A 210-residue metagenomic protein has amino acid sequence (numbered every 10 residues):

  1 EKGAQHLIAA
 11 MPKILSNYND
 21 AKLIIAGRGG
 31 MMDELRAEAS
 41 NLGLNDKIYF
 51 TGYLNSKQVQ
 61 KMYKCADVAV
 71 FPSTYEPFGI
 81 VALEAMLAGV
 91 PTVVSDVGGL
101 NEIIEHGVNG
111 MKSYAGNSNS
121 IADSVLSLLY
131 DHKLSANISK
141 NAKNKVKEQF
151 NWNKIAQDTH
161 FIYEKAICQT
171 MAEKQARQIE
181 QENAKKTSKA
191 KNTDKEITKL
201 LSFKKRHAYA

Functional and structural regions predicted by a protein language model:
E1-K13, L23, G30-R36, N119: A conserved mid-protein helix/loop that constitutes part of the nucleotide-sugar donor-binding site
R36-L54: Nucleotide-activated donor-binding/catalytic signature segment of Leloir-type glycosyltransferases, i.e., the conserved
Y53-L54, K61-A66: Short alpha-helical donor nucleotide-sugar binding micro-motif in glycosyltransferases
A69-V70: A short hydrophobic beta-strand element within the catalytic core of glycosyltransferases that build diverse glycans
T74: Aromatic "clamp/platform" in nucleotide-sugar-dependent glycosyltransferases that forms part of the donor/acceptor
P91-V94, I104: Short hydrophobic beta-strand element within catalytic cores of glycosyltransferases and related nucleotide-activated
H106-G107, M111-S118, S127-H132: Conserved acidic donor-binding segment of nucleotide-sugar-dependent glycosyltransferases
S120, S127, L134-Q149, Q157-F161: A short, well-ordered alpha-helix in the C-terminal region of glycosyltransferases
